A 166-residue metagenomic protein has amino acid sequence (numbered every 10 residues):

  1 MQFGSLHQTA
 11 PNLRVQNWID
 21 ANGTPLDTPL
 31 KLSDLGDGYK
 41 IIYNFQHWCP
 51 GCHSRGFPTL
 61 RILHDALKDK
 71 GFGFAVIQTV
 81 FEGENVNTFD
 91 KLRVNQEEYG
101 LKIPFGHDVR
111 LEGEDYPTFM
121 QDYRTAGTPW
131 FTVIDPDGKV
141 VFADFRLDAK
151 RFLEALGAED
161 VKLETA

Functional and structural regions predicted by a protein language model:
M1-S33, S54: N-terminal "domain-start" segment that seeds a small globular fold
P29-G56, L60, F74: Short active-site neighborhood of thiol/selenol oxidoreductases, capturing the structured segment around
G36-K40, K70-G73, G100-I103, T128 (+1 more regions): Loop/turn elements at helix/coil->beta-strand transitions in domains of secreted/extracellular proteins
F45-W48, Q78-V80, D137: Residue-level signal for short, function-critical loop segments
H53-G100, R110-T118: Structural microenvironment flanking redox-active thiols in thiol-disulfide oxidoreductases
Y99-L101, D108-G157: Thiol/disulfide oxidoreductase modules built on the thioredoxin-like
G157-A166: Short, solvent-exposed cationic patches
